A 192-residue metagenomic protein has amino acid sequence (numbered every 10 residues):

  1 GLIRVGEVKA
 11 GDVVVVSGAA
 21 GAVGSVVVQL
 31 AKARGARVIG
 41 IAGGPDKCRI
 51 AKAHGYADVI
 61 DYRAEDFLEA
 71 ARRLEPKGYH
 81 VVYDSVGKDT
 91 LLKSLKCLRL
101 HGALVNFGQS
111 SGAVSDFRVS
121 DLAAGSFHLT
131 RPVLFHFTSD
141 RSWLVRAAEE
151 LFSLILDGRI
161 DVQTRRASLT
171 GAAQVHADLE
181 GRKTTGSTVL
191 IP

Functional and structural regions predicted by a protein language model:
G1-A64: Mid-domain Rossmann-like dinucleotide-binding core that forms the NAD(H)/NADP(H) cofactor-binding site
G11, Y56, G78-Y79, A172: Local beta-strand N-terminus motif with an aromatic residue
V15, H80-Y83, V105: N-terminal Rossmann-like NAD(P) cofactor-binding module of classical short-chain dehydrogenase/reductase
G18-A19, V86, Q109: NAD(P)H cofactor-binding loop motif with strongest signal on the N-terminal glycine-rich segment
A42, D89-R159, P192: Glycine-rich phosphate-binding loop and adjacent beta-alpha segment of Rossmann(oid) nucleotide-cofactor-binding
D66-P76: Short amphipathic alpha-helix with an adjacent loop that forms part of the alpha/beta core around
S142-P192: C-terminal hydrophobic helical "lid"/dimerization subdomain of Rossmann-like NAD(P)H-dependent oxidoreductases
